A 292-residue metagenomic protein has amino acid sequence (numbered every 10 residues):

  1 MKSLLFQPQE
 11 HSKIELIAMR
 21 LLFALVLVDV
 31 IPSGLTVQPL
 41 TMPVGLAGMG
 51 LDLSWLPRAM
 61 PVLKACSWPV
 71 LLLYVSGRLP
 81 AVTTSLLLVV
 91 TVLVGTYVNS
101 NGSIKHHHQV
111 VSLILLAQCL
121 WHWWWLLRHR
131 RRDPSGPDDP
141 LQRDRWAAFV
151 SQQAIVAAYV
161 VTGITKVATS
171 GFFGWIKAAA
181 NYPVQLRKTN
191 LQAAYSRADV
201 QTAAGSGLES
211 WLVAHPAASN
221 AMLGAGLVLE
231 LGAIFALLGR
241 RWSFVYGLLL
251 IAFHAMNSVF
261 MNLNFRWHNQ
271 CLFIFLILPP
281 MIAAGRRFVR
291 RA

Functional and structural regions predicted by a protein language model:
M1-A292: Alpha-helical membrane-anchoring segments
